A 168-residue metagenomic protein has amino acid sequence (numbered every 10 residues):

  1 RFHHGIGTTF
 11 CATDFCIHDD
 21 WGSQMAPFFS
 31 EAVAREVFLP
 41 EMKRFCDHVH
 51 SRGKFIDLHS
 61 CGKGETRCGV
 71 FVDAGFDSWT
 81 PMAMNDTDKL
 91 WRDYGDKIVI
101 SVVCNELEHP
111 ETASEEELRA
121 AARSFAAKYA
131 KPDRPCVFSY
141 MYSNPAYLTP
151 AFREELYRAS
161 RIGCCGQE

Functional and structural regions predicted by a protein language model:
R1-E168: Active-site loop segments of alpha/beta catalytic cores
